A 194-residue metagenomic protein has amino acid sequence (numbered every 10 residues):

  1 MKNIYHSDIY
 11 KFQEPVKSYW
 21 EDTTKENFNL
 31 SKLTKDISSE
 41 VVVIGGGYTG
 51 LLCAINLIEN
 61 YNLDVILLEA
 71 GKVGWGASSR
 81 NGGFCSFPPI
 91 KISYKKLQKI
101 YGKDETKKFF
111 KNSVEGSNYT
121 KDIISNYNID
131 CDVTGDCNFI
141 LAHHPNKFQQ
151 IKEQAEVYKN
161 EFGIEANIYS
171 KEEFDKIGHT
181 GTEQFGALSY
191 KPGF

Functional and structural regions predicted by a protein language model:
M1-V41, E59-L63: Extreme N-terminal leader/targeting segments of oxidoreductases
K2-V16, D22-T23, K91-Q98, D122 (+1 more regions): Flavin (FAD/FMN) cofactor-binding and adjacent substrate-gating region of FAD-dependent oxidoreductase domains
T34, G74-S78, I177-T180: Short glycine-biased active-site loop of nucleotidyltransferases that positions the nucleotide triphosphate and helps
G45-T49, A70: Glycine-rich Rossmann-fold phosphate-binding loop(s) that bind the pyrophosphate of adenine dinucleotide cofactors
L52-N56: Short amphipathic alpha-helical face segments that pack within enzyme cores and frequently flank/anchor catalytic
I58-R80: Glycine-rich FAD pyrophosphate-binding loop
R80-N112: Glycine-rich active-site loop/strand segments that organize a redox cofactor
K108-D122, E153: A non-catalytic, amphipathic alpha-helix used as a structural packing/dimerization or gating element in enzyme scaffolds
